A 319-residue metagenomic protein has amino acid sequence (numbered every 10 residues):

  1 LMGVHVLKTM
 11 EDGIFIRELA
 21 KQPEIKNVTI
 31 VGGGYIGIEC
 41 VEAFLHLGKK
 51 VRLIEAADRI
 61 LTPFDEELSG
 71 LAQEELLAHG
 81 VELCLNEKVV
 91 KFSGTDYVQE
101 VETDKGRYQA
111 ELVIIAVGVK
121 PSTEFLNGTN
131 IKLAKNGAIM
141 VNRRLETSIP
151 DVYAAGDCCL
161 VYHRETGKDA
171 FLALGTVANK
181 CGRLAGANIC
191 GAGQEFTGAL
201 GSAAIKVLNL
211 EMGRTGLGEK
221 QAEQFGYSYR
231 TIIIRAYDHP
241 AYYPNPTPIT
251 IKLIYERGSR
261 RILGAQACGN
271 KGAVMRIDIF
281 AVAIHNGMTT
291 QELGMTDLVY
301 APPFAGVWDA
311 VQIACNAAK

Functional and structural regions predicted by a protein language model:
M2-E24, E100, R107-L184, A283: FAD-site-proximal beta/loop scaffold in flavoenzymes
V6, I30-V31: Hydrophobic Val/Ile/Leu positions in short beta-strands of Rossmann-like dinucleotide-binding domains
I16, K26-N27, K50, S228: Residues that mark the start of a beta-strand
P23-E24, K132-N136, A192-A203, S228-I232: A short alpha-helix-loop-beta-strand transition element characteristic of N-terminal alpha/beta dinucleotide-binding
N27-T29, Y35-K91, A173-A178, E195-F196 (+1 more regions): Rossmann-like dinucleotide-binding cores of NAD(P)H-dependent redox enzymes
L45-R143: A Rossmann-like FAD-binding core segment of flavoenzymes
V141, A155-G218, P303-K319: A conserved FAD-binding loop/helix module that cradles the flavin
N209-T215, E223-K319: Flexible, glycine-rich terminal cap/loop adjacent to redox cofactors in electron-transfer oxidoreductases
